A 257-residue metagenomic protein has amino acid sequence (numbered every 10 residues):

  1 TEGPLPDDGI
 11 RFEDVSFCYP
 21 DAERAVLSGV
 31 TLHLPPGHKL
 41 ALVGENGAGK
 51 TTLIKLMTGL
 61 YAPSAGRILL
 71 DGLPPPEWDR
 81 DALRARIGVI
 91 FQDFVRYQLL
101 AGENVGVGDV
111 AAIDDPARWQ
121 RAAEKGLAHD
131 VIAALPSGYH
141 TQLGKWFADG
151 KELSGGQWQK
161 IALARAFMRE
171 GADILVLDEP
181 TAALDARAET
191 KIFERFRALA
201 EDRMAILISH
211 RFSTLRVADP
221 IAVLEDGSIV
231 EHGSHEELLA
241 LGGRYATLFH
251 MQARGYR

Functional and structural regions predicted by a protein language model:
G3-R257: ABC-type nucleotide-binding domain
